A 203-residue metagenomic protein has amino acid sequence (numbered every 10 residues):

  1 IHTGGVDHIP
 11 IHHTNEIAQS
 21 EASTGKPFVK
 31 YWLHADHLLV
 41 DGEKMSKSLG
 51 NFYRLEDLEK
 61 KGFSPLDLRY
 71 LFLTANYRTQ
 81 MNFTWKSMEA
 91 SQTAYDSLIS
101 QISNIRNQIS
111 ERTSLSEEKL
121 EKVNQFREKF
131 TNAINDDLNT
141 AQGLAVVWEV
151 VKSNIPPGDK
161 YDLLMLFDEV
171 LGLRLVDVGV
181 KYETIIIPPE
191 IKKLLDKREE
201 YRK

Functional and structural regions predicted by a protein language model:
I1-R106: Alpha-helical recognition segments enriched in aromatics with Gly/Pro capping that present substrate-recognition
D7, F83-Y95, T113, E117 (+2 more regions): Short alpha-helical "patches" and their helix-cap loops
M45, L120-E121, I185-E190: Short helix-capping and inter-helix turn/linker motifs at the boundaries of alpha-helical repeat units
L55-E59, T131, W148-V151, E199: Amphipathic alpha-helical segments within well-ordered protein domains
M81, S87-P157: Helix-loop elements that line ligand-binding/catalytic pockets
A141, A145-K203: Basic, alpha-helical terminal appendages of large translation-related enzymes
